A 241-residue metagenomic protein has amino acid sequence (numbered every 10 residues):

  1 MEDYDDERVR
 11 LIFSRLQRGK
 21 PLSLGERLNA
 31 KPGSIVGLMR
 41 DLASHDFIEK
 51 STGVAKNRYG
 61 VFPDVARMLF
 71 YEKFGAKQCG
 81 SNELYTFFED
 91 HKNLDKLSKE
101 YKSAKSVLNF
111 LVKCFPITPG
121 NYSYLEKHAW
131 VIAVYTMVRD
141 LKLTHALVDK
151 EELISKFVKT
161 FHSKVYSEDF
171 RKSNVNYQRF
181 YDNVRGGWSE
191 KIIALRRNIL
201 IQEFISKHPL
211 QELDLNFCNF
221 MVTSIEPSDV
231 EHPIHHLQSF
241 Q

Functional and structural regions predicted by a protein language model:
M1-E89, S206, S239-Q241: Basic- and aromatic-enriched surface patches that contact anionic nucleotides/nucleic acids
S14, D64-F74, W130-D140, N198-E203: Short, hydrophobic/amphipathic alpha-helical patches that form generic packing surfaces within helical domains
A30-R40, F87-N93, S155-T160, F217-P233: Amphipathic alpha-helical surface "interface" segments used for docking/oligomerization or membrane association within
Q78-G80, L143-E151, Y166-F170: Extended hydrophobic-aromatic, low-complexity segments
F88-K102, L153-S173: Short, mixed-charge aromatic SLiMs
N93-K150: Internal helical hairpin/lid segments
V131-M137, L153-K164, P227-F240: Charge-dense, low-complexity intrinsically disordered regions
F170-Q241: Acidic, carboxylate-rich catalytic segments that either coordinate divalent cations
